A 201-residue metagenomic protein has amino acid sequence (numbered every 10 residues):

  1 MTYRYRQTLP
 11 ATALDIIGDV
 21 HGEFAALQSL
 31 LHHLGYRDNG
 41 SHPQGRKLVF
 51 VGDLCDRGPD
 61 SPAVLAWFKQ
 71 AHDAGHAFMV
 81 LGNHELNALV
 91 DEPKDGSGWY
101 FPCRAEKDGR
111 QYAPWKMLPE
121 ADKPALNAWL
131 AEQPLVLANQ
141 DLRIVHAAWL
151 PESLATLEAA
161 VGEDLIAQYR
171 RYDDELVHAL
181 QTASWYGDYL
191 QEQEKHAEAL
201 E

Functional and structural regions predicted by a protein language model:
M1-W67: N-terminal active-site segment of His-dependent metallophosphoesterases
G58-L65, Q70-A199: Active-site neighborhood of divalent metal-dependent phosphoester bond hydrolases
